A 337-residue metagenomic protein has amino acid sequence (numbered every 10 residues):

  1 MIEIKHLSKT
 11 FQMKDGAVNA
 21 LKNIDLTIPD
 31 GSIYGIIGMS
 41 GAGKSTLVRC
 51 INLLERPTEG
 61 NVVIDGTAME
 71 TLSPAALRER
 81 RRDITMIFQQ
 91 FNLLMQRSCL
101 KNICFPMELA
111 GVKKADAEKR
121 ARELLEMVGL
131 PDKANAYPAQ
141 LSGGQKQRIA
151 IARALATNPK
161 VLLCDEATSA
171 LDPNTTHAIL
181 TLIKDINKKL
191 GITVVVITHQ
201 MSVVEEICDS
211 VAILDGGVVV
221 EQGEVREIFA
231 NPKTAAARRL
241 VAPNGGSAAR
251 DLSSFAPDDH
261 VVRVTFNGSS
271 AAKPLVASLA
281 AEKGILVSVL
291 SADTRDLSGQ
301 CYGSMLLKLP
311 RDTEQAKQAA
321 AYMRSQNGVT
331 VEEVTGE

Functional and structural regions predicted by a protein language model:
D15, M69-T85, K114, I228-P232: ABC ATPase NBD coupling module
N52: Helix-to-loop junction immediately C-terminal to a conserved catalytic motif
T67-A68, C104, E108, A115-D132: Conserved ABC ATPase "signature" region
R97-C104: Short coil-to-helix segment of the ABC ATPase nucleotide-binding domain corresponding to the Q-loop/switch region
A136-A139, T157, C164: Conserved signature/switch motifs of ABC ATPase nucleotide-binding domains
V204-E206: A short, surface-exposed alpha-helical micro-motif characterized by mixed small hydrophobic and charged/polar residues
Q222-G223, N231: ABC ATPase "signature
